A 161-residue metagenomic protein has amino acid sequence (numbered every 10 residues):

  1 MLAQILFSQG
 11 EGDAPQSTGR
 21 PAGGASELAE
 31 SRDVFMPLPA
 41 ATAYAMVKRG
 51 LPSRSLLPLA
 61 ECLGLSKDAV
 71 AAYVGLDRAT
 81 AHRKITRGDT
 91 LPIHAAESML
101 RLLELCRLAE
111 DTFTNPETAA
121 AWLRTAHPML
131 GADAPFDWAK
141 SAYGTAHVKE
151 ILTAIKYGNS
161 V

Functional and structural regions predicted by a protein language model:
M1-V161: Non-transmembrane "mature" sequence context
